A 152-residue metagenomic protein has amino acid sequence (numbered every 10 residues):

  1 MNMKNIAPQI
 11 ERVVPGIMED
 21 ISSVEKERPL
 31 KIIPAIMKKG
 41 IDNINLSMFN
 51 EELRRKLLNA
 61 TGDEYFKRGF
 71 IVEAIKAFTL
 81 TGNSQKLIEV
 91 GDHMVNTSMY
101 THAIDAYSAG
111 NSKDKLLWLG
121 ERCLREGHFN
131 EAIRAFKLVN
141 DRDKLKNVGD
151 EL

Functional and structural regions predicted by a protein language model:
M1-L152: Long, low-complexity, acidic Ser/Pro- and Gly-enriched intrinsically disordered regions in large eukaryotic
